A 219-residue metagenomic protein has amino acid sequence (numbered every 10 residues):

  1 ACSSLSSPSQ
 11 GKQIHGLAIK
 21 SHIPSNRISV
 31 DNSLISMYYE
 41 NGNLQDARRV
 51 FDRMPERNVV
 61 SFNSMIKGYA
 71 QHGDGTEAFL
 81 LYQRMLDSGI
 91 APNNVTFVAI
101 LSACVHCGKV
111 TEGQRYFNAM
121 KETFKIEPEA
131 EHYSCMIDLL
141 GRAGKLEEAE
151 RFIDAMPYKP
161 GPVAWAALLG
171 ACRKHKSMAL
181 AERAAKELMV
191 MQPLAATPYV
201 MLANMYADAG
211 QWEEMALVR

Functional and structural regions predicted by a protein language model:
P8-N32, S36, N41, M54: Solenoidal tandem-repeat scaffolds enriched in leucines and small polar residues
G11, N26-N32, S36, A47 (+12 more regions): Pentatricopeptide repeat
L17, R49, R53, R84 (+3 more regions): The canonical alpha-helical register within tetratricopeptide repeats
H22, M54, N58, G89 (+3 more regions): Inter-helix linker motif
L139, E148-M156, P160, A164-R173 (+1 more regions): Generic long, charged, amphipathic alpha-helical segments
L140, A167, M178-E182, P193-A196 (+1 more regions): Intrinsically disordered, low-complexity regulatory regions with latent secondary structure
